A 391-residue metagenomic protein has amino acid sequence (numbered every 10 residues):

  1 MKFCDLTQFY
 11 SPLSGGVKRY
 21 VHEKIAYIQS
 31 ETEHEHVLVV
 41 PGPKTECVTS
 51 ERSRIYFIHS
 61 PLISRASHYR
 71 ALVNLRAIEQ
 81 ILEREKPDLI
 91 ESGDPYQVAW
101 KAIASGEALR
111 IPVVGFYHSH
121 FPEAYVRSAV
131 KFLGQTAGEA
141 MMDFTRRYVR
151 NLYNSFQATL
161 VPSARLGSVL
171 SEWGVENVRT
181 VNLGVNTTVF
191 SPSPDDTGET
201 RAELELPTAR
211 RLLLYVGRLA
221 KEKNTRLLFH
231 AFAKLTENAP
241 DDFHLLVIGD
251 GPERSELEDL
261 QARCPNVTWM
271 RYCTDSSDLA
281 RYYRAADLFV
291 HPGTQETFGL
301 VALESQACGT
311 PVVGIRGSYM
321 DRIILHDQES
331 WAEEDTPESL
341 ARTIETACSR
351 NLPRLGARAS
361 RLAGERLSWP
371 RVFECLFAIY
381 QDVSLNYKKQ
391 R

Functional and structural regions predicted by a protein language model:
M1-E51, Y56-F57, P370, E374 (+1 more regions): N-terminal subdomain of nucleotide-sugar transferases
Y153, R281-A286: Short alpha-helical donor nucleotide-sugar binding micro-motif in glycosyltransferases
R165, G184: Carbohydrate-associated surface elements
S255-C273, S277: Nucleotide-activated donor-binding/catalytic signature segment of Leloir-type glycosyltransferases, i.e., the conserved
T294: Aromatic "clamp/platform" in nucleotide-sugar-dependent glycosyltransferases that forms part of the donor/acceptor
P311-G314: Short hydrophobic beta-strand element within catalytic cores of glycosyltransferases and related nucleotide-activated
H326-E338, E345-N351: Conserved acidic donor-binding segment of nucleotide-sugar-dependent glycosyltransferases
P353-Q381: A charged, aromatic-enriched C-terminal amphipathic alpha-helix characteristic of glycosyltransferases across folds
